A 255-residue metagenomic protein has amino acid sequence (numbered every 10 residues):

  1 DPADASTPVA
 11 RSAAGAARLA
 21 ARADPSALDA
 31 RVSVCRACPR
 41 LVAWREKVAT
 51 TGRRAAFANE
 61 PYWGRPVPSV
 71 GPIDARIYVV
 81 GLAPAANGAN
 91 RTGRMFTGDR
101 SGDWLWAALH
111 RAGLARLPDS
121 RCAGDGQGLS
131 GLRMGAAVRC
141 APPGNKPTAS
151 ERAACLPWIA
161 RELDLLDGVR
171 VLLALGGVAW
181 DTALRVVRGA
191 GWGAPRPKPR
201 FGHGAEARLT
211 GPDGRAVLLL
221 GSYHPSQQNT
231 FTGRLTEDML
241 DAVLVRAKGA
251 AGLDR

Functional and structural regions predicted by a protein language model:
D1, P8-S12, L19-A205, L209 (+1 more regions): A polyanion-binding, active-site-adjacent surface
